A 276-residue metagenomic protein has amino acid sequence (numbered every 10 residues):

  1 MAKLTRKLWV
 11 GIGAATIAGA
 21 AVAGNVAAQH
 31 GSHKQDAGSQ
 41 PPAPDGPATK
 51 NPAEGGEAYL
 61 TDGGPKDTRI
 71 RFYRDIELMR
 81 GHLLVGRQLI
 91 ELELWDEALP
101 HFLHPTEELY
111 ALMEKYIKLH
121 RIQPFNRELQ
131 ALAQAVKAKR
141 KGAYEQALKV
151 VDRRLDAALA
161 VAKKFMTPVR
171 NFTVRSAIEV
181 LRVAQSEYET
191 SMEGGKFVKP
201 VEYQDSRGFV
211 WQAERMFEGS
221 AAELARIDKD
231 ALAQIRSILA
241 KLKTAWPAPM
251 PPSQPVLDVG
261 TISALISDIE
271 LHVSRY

Functional and structural regions predicted by a protein language model:
A2-I12: Bacterial N-terminal signal peptides that target proteins for export
G11-A20: Bacterial N-terminal signal peptides
V22-A28: Sec/Tat signal peptide C-region and signal peptidase I cleavage site
A28-Y276: Mature extracytoplasmic or organellar-lumen-exposed domains after removal of signal/transit peptides
